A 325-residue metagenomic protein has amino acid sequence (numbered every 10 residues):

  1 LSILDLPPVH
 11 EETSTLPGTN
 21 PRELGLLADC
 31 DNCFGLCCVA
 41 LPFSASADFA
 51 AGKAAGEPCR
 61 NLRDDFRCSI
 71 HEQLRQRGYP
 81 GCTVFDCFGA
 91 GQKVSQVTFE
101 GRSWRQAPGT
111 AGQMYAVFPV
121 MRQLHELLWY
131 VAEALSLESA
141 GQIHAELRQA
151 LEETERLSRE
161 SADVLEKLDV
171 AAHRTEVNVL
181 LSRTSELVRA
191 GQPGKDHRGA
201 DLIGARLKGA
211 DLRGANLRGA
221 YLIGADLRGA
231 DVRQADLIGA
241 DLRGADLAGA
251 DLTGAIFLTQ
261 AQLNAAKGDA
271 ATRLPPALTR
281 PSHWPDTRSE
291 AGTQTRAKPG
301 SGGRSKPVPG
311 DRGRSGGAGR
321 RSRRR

Functional and structural regions predicted by a protein language model:
L1-T19, S289-R325: Actinobacteria-biased recognition of intrinsically disordered, low-complexity terminal regions
S2-A145, Q149-L168, H173-E176, L180-A190: Hydrophobic scaffolds flanking metal-cofactor catalytic centers in soluble metalloenzymes
P7-P8, P17, P21, P58 (+7 more regions): Proline-rich intrinsically disordered, low-complexity coils
S182, E186-P299, G303-R304, R314 (+1 more regions): Tandem repeat scaffolds
